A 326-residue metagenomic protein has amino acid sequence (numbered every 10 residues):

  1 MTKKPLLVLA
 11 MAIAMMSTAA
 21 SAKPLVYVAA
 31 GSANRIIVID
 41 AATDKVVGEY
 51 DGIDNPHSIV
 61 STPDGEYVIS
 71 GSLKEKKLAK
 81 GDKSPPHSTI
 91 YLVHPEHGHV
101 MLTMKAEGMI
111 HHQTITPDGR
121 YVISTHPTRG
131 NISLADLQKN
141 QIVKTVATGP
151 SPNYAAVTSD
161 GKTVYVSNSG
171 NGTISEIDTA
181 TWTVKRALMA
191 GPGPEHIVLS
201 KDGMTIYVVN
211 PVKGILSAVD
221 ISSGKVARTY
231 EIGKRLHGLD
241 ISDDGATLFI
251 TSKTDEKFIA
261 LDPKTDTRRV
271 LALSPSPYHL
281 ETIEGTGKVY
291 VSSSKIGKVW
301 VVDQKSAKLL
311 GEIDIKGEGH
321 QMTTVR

Functional and structural regions predicted by a protein language model:
M1-L7: Bacterial N-terminal signal peptides that target proteins for export
A10-R326: Predominantly soluble domains enriched in secretory-pathway, periplasmic, or organellar proteins
